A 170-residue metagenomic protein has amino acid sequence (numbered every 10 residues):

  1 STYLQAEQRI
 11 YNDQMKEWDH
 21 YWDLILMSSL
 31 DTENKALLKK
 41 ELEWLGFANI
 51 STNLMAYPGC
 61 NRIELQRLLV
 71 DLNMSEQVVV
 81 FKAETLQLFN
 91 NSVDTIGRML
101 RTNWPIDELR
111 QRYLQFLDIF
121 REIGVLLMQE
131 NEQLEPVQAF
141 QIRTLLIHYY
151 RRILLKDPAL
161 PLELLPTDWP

Functional and structural regions predicted by a protein language model:
T2-D23: Short, amphipathic alpha-helical interaction segments positioned at domain boundaries
I10-N12, L86-Q87, S92, P166-P170: Intrinsically disordered, low-complexity regions in plant nuclear regulators
E17-L26, A48, N53: Glycine-rich, often proline-containing surface loops adjacent to acidic residues and nearby aromatics that form
S28-L30: A short beta-strand-to-loop transition that corresponds to the Sensor-1 phosphate-sensing loop of AAA+ P-loop ATPases
T32-M128: Mid-protein regulatory/catalytic core that forms ligand/cofactor-binding pockets and protein-protein interaction
V93-P170: C-terminal regulatory/effector modules of DNA-binding transcriptional regulators
